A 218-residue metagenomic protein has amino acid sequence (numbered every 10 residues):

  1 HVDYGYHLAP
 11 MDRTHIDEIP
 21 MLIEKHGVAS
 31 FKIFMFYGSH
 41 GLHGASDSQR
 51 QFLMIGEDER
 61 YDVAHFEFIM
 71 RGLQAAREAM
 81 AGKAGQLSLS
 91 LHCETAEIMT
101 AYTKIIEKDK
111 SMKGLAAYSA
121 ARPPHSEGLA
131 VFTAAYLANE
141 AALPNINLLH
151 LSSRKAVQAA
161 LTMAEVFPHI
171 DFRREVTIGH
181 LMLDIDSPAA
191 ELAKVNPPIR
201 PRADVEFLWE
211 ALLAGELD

Functional and structural regions predicted by a protein language model:
H1: Metal-associated gating/positioning segment near the N- to mid-region
L8-T14, Y37: Acidic, glycine-rich active-site loops and adjacent beta-strand->loop/helix elements that engage anionic groups
D17-I33, Y37-D218: Histidine/acidic residue-rich metal-binding segments in metalloenzymes
